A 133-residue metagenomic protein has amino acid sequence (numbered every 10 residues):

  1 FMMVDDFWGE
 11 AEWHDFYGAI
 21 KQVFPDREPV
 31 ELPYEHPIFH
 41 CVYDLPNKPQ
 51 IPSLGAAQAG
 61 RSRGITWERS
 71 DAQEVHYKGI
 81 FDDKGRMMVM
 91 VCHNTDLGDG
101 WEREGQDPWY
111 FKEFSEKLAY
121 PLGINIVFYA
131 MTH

Functional and structural regions predicted by a protein language model:
F1-H133: Mature catalytic domains of secreted/periplasmic carbohydrate-active enzymes
